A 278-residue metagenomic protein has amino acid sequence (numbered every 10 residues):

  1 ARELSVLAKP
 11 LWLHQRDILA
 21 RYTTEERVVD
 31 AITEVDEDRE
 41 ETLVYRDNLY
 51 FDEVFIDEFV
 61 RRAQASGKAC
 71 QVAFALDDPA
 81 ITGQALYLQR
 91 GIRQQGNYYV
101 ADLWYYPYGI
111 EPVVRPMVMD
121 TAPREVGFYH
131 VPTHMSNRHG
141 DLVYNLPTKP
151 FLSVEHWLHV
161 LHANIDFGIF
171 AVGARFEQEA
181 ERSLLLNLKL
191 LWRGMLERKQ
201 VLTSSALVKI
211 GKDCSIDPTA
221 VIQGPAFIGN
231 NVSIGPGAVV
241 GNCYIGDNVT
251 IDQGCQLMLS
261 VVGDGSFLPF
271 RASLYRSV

Functional and structural regions predicted by a protein language model:
A1-A206: Terminal amphipathic alpha-helical/low-complexity segments used for targeting or macromolecular assembly
G194-L202, V208, C214-I216, A220 (+10 more regions): A structural motif detector for beta-strand N-caps
